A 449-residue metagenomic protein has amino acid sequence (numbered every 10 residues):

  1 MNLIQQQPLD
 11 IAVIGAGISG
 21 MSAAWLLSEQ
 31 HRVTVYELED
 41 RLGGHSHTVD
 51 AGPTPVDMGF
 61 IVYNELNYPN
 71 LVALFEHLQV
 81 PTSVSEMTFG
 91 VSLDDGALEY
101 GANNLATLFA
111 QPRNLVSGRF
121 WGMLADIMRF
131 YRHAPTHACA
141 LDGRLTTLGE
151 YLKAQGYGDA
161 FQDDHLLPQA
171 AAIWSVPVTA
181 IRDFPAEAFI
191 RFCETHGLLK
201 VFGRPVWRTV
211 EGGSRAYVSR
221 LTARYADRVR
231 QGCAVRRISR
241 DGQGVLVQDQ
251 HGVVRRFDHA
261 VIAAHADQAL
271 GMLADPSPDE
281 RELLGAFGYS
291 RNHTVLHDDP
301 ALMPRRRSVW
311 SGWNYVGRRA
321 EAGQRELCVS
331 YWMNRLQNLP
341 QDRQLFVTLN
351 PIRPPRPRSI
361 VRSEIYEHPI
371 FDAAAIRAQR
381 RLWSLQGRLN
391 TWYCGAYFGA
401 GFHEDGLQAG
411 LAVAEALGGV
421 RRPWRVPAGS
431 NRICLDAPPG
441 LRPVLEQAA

Functional and structural regions predicted by a protein language model:
M1-I11, E29-Q30, I376-R380, L441: Extreme N-terminal leader/targeting segments of oxidoreductases
I4, R236-E367: Mid-domain catalytic core of redox enzymes that form a hydrophobic substrate pocket/lid adjacent to a catalytic redox
L9-V35: N-terminal Rossmann-like FAD-binding beta1-loop-alpha1 element of flavoenzymes
S28-A51: Glycine-rich FAD pyrophosphate-binding loop
T48-V72: N-terminal glycine-rich dinucleotide-binding loop that anchors FAD/FMN and/or NAD(P) in oxidoreductases
E65-R191: Mobile amphipathic helical/loop "lid" adjacent to a hydrophobic cofactor/ligand pocket
N103, A322-A449: Conserved flavin/dinucleotide-binding core of flavoenzymes
R191-Q250: Helical element adjacent to the flavin cofactor pocket in flavoenzyme catalytic cores
